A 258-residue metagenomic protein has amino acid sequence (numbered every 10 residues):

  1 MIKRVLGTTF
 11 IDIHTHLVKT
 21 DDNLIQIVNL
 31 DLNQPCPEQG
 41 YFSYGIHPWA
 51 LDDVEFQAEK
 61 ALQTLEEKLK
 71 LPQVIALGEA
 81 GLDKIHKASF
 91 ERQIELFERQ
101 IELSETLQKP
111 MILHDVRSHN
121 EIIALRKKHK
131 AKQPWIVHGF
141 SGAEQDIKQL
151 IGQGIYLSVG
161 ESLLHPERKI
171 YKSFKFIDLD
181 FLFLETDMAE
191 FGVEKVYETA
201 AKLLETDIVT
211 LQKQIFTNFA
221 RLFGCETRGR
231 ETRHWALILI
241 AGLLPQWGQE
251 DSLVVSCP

Functional and structural regions predicted by a protein language model:
M1-E231, W235-C257: Mid-domain alpha/beta scaffold segments of enzyme catalytic cores
